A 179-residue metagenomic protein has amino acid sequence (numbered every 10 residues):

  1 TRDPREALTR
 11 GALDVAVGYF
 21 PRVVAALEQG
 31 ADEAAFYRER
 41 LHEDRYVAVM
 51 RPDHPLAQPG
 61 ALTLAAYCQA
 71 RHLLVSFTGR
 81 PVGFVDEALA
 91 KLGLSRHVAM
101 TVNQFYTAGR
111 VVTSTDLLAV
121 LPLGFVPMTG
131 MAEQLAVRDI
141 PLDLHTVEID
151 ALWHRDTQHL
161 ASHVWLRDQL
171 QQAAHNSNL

Functional and structural regions predicted by a protein language model:
T1, L74-V75, L94-Q104: Short beta-strand-to-loop elements that line the ligand-binding cleft of bilobed periplasmic-binding protein-like
T1-E28, V102, L179: Central regulatory/effector-binding core of bacterial HTH transcription factors
A7-T9, Y67, R110-T115, A151: Hydrophobic residues within well-ordered alpha-helices
A12, R40, A66, R71 (+2 more regions): Conserved functional loop/turn residues at catalytic and ligand-binding sites
Y19-A25, M50, L56-L64, C68-L92 (+3 more regions): Secondary-structure junction motif
F20-A31, E87, K91, F105-L135: A ligand-binding cleft/hinge motif common to bilobed small-molecule-binding domains
E33-R45, A119, L123-V126, M131-T146: Short beta-strand->loop
V47-V49, D53, A57, L64 (+2 more regions): A late-sequence structural motif
